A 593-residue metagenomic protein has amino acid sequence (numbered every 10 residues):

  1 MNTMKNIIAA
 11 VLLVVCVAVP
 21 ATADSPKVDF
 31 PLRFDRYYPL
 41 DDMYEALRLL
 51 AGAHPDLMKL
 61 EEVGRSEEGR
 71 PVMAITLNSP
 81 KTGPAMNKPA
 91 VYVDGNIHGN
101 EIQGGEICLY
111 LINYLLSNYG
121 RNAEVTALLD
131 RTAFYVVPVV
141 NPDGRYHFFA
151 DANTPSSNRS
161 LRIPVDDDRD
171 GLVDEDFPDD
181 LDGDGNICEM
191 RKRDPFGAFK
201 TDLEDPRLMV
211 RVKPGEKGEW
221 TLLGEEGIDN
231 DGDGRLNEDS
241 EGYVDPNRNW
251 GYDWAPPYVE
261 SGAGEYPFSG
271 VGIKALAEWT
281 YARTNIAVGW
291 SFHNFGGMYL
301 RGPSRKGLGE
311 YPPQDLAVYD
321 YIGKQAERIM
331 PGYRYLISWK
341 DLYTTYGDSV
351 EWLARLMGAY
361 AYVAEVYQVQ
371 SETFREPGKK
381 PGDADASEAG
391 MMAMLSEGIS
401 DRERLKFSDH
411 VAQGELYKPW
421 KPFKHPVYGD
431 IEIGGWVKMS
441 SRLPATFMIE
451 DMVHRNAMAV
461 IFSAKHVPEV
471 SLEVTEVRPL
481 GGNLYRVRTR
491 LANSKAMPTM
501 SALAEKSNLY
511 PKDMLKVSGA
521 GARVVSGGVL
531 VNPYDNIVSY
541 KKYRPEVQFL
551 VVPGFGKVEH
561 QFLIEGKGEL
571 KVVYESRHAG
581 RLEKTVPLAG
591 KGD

Functional and structural regions predicted by a protein language model:
M1-I8: Bacterial N-terminal signal peptides that target proteins for export
A9-A18: Bacterial N-terminal signal peptides
P20-S25: Boundary at the C-terminal end of the N-terminal hydrophobic targeting segment
P26-N78: A non-catalytic alpha/beta surface segment that caps or lines the substrate-entry region of metallo-dependent hydrolase
K59, P71-V72, Y135-V137, D143 (+10 more regions): Metallocarboxypeptidase
G104-A150: Short helix-loop-beta-strand segments that form the rim/entrance of peptidase-like active sites
D166-D170, D182-D184, D231-D233: Acidic carboxylate motifs that coordinate Ca2+ or other divalent cations, activating on Asp/Glu
A492-D593: C-terminal beta-sandwich/jelly-roll accessory domains of carbohydrate-active enzymes
